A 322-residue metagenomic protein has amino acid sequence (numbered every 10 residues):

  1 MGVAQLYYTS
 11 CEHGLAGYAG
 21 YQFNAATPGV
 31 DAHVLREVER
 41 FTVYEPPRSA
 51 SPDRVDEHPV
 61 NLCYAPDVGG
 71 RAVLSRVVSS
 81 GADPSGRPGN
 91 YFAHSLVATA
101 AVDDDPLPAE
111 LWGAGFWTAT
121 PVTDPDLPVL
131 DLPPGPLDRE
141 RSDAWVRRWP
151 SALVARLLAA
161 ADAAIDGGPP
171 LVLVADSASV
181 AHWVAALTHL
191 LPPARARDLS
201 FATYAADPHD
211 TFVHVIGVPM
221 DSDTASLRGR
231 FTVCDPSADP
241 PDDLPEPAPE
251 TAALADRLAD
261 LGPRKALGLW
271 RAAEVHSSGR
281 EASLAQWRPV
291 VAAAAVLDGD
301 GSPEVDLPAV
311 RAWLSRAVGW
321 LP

Functional and structural regions predicted by a protein language model:
M1-P322: N-terminal module detector in large eukaryotic regulators
